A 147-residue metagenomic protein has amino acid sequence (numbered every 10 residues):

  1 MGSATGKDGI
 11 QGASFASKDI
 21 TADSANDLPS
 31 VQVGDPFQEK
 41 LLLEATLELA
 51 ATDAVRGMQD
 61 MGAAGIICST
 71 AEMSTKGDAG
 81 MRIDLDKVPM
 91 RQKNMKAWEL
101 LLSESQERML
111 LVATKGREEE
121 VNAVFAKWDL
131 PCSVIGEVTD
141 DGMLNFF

Functional and structural regions predicted by a protein language model:
M1-F147: Glycine/proline-enriched, intrinsically flexible loops and inter-domain linkers
